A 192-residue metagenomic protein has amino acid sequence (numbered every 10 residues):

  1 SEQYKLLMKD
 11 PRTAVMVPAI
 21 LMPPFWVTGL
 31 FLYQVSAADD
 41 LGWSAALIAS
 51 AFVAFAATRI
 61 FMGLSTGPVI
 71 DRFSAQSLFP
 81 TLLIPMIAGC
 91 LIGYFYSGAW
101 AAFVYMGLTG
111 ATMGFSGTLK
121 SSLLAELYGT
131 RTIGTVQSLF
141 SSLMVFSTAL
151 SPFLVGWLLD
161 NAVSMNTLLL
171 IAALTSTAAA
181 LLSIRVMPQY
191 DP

Functional and structural regions predicted by a protein language model:
S1-T13: Juxtamembrane intracellular "pre-TM" segments in multi-pass secondary transporters
D10-V53, A57-G63: Extracytoplasmic gate region of multi-pass secondary transporters
M62-S74, L159-D160: Helix-to-loop junctions at the C-terminal end of transmembrane segments in multipass secondary transporters
S77-L91: Structural signature of the two symmetry-related core transmembrane helices
W100-L108: Paired small-residue
F115-Y128: Intracellular juxtamembrane helix-capping segments at the cytosolic ends of symmetry-related transmembrane helices
T130-A162: A late C-terminal transmembrane helix in Major Facilitator Superfamily
W157-L174: A membrane-interface helix-boundary motif in multi-pass transporters
